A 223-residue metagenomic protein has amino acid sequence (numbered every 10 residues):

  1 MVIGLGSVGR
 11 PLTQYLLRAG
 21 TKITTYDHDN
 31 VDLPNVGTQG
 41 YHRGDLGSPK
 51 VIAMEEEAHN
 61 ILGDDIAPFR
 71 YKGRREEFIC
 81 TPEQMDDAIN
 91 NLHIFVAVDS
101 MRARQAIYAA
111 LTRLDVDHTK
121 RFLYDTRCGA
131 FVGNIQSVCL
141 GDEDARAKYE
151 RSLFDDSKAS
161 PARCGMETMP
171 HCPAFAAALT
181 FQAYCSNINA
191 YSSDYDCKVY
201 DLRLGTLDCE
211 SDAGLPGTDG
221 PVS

Functional and structural regions predicted by a protein language model:
M1-S223: Adenine nucleotide-associated cytosolic modules
